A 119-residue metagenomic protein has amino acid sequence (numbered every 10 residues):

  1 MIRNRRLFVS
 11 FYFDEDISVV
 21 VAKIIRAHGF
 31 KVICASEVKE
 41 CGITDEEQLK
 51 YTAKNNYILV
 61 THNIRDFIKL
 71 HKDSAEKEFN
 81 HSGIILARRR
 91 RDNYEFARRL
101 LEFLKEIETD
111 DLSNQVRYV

Functional and structural regions predicted by a protein language model:
I2-E15, V19-A27, E40, E46-L49 (+1 more regions): Acidic, PIN/NYN-like endoribonuclease modules and their adjacent C-terminal/linker elements
N4-R5, F30-V32, N55-T61, R88-R89: N-terminal start-of-chain detector that recognizes signal peptides and the immediate post-cleavage beginning
K31-I43: Conserved BB-loop
Y51-L70: Acidic, metal-binding active-site segment of PIN/NYN-like and related structure-specific nucleases
